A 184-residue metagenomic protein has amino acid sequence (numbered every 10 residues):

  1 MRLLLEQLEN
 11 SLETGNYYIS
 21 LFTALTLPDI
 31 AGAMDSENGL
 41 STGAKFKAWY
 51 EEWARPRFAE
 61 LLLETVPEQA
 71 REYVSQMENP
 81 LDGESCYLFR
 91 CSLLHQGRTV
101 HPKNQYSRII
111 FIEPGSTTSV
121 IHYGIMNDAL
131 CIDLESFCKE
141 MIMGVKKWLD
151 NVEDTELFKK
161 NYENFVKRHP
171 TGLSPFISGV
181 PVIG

Functional and structural regions predicted by a protein language model:
M1-P56, L81, S85, H95-N104: Amphipathic alpha-helical interface elements
R57-K159, E163-P175: Long, charged low-complexity segments
I183-G184: N-terminal soluble segments of membrane proteins
